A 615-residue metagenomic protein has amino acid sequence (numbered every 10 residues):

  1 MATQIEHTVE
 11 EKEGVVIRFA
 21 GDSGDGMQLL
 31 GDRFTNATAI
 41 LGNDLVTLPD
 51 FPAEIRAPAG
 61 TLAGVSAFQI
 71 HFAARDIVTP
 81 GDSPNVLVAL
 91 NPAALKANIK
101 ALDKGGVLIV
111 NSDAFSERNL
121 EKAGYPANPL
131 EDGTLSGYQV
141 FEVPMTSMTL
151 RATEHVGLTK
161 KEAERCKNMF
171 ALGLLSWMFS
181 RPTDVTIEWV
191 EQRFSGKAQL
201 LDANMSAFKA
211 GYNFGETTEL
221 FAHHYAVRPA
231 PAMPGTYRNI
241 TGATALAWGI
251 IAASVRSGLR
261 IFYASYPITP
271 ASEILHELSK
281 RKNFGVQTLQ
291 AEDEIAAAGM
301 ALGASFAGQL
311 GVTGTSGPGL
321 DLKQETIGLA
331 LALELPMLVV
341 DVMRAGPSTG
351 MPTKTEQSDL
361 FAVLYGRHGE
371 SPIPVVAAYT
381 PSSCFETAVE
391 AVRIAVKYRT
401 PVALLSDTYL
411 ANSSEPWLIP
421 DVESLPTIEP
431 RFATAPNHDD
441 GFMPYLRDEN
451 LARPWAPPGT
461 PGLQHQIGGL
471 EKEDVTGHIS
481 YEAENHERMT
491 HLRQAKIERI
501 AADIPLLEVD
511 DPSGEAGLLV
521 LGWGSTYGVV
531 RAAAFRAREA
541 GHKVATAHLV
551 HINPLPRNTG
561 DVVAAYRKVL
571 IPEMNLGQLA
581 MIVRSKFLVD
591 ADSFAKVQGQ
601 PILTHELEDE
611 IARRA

Functional and structural regions predicted by a protein language model:
M1-S257: Active-site cofactor/cluster-binding pocket
G14, R151-T153, L220-G235, A253-R260 (+5 more regions): Gly-rich Lys/Arg/Thr-decorated short loops/hinges at beta-loop-alpha junctions or inter-strand turns that position
G14-D103, W248, T269-L364, P374-A395 (+1 more regions): Thiamine diphosphate
V15-D22, A171-G173, T236, I261-A264 (+5 more regions): Short glycine-rich or small-residue beta-strand-to-loop segments that form or flank ligand, phosphate, metal/Fe-S
F51-P52, V190, A207, R228-A232 (+5 more regions): A glycine-rich phosphate-binding loop feature that marks nucleotide/adenosyl-phosphate handling sites
P52-R56, F115-R118, M148, I295-A297 (+6 more regions): Short gly/pro/ser/thr-enriched loop/turn and capping motifs at secondary-structure boundaries
G81, L87, L135-Y138, E142-M148 (+6 more regions): Conserved thiamine diphosphate
A232, I240-G249, S257, T387 (+1 more regions): Flexible, low-complexity linker and terminal segments
